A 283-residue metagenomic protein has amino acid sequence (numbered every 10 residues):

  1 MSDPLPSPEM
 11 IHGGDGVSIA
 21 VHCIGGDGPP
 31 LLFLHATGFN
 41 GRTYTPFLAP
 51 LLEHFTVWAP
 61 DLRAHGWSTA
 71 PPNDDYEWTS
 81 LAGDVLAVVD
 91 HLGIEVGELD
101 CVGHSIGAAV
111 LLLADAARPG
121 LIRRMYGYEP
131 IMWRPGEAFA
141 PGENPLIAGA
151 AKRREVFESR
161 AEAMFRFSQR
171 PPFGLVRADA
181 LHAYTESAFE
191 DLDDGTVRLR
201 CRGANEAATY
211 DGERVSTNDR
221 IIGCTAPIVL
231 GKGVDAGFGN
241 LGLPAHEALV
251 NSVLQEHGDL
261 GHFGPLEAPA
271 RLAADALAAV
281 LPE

Functional and structural regions predicted by a protein language model:
M1-L31, L52-F55, G93-I94, V250-V253 (+1 more regions): Alpha/beta-hydrolase fold catalytic core
A20-A70: Conserved HGGG/HGGXW glycine-rich cap/lid loop of the alpha/beta-hydrolase fold
W58, L62-V102, A274: Active-site loop/oxyanion-hole signature of alpha/beta-hydrolase fold enzymes
G97-F139: Conserved hydrolase catalytic core segment
V156-G212: Conserved alpha/beta-hydrolase catalytic His-Asp/Glu region
E190-A248, E256: Conserved serine/cysteine hydrolase catalytic core
H257-P269: Catalytic histidine-centered segment of alpha/beta-hydrolase-like enzymes
L266-A278: Post-His helix in hydrolase/transferase enzymes
